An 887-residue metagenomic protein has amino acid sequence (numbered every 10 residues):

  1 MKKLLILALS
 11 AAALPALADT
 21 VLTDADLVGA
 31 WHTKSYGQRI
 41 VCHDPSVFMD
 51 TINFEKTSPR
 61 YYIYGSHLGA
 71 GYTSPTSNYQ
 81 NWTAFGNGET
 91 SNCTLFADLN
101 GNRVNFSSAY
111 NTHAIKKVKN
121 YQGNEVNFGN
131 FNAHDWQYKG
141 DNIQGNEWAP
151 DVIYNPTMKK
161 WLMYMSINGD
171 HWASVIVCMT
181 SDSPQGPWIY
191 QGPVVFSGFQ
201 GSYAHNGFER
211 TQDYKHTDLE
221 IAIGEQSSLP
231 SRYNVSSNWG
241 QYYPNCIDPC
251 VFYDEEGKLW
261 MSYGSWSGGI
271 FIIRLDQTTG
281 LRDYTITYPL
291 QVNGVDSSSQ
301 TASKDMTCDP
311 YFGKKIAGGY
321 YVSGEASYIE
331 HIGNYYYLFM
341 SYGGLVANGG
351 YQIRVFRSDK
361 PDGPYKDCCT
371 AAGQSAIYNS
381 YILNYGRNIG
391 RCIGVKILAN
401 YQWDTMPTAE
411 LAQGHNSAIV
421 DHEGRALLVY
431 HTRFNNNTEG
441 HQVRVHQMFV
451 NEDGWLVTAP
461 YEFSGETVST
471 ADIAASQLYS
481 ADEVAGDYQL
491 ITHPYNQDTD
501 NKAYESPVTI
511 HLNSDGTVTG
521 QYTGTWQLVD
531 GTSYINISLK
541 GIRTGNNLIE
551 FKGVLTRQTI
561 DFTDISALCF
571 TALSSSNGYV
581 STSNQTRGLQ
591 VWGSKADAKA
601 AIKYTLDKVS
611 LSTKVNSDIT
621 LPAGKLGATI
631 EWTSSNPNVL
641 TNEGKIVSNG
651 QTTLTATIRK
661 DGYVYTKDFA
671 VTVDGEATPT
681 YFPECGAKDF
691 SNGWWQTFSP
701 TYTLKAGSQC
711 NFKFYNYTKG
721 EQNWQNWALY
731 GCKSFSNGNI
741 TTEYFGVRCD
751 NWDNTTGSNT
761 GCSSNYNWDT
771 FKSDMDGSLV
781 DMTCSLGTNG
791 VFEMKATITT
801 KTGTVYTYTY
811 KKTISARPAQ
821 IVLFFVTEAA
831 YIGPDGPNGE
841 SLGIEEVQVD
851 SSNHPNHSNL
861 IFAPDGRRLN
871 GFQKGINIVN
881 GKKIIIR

Functional and structural regions predicted by a protein language model:
D19-D597: Carbohydrate-active catalytic/glycan-binding domains of CAZyme proteins, especially the secreted or lumenal ectodomains
P249, G777-G787, F792-A796: Short tryptophan-centered beta-strand motifs in secreted/extracellular beta-sheet-rich domains of glycan-recognition
D597-T678: Beta-rich interaction/scaffold domains
C685-T756: Secretory/extracellular carbohydrate-interaction modules and structurally similar beta-sandwich "look-alikes"
N759-D781: Short, aromatic/His-centered strand-loop micro-motif at the edge of beta-sheets
T813-L842: Ligand-recognition surfaces built from glycine- and aromatic
G839-D865: Residue-level detector of functionally pivotal "anchor" positions at catalytic/ligand-binding pockets or at interdomain
I876-R887: C-terminal tail/sorting-segment detector
